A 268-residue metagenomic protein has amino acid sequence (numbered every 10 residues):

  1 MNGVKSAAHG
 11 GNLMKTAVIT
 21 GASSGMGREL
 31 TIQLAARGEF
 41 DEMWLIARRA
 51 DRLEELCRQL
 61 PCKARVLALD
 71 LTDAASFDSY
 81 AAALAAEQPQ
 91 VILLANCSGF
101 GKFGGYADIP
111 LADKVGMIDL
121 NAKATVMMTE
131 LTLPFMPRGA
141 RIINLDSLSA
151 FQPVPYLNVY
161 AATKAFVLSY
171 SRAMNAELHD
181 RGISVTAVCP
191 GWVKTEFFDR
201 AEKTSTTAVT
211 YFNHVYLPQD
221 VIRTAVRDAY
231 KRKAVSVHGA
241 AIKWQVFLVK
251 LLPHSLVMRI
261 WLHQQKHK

Functional and structural regions predicted by a protein language model:
S23-S24: Conserved glycine-rich cofactor-binding loop
E39-E55: Conserved glycine-rich Rossmann-like NAD(P)H-binding loop of the short-chain dehydrogenase/reductase
C97-K102: Conserved NAD(P)H cofactor-binding loop of Rossmann-fold oxidoreductase domains
G105-A107, D113-V115: Substrate-binding pocket helix/loop in short-chain dehydrogenase/reductase
T129, T163: Active-site helix of classical SDR
S147: Residue(s) in the substrate-gating loop at a strand-loop-helix junction that position the organic substrate next
A187, A208-Q245: C-terminal helical subdomain
